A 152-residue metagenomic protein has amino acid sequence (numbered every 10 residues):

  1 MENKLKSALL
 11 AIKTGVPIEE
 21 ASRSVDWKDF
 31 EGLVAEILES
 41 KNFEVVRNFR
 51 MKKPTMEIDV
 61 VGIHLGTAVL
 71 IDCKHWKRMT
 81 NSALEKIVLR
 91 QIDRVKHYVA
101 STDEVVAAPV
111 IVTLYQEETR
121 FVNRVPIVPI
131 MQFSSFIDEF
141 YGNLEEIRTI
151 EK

Functional and structural regions predicted by a protein language model:
M1-G32, E36: Interdomain/boundary linker segments immediately adjacent to catalytic/signaling cores
M1-K4, T113-K152: Charged, structured surface patches that assemble and position nucleic-acid processing machinery
D29, L33, T55, K86: Short, well-structured alpha-helical interface segments that form or flank functional binding sites
E36-P54: A short acidic/basic microdomain associated with nuclease active sites
K53, H64-G66: A generic beta-sheet turn/junction motif
E57-I63: Short acidic loop-to-beta-strand element that houses the catalytic metal-binding Asp/Glu of nuclease active sites
A68, C73-M131: Catalytic cores of nucleic-acid endonucleases
